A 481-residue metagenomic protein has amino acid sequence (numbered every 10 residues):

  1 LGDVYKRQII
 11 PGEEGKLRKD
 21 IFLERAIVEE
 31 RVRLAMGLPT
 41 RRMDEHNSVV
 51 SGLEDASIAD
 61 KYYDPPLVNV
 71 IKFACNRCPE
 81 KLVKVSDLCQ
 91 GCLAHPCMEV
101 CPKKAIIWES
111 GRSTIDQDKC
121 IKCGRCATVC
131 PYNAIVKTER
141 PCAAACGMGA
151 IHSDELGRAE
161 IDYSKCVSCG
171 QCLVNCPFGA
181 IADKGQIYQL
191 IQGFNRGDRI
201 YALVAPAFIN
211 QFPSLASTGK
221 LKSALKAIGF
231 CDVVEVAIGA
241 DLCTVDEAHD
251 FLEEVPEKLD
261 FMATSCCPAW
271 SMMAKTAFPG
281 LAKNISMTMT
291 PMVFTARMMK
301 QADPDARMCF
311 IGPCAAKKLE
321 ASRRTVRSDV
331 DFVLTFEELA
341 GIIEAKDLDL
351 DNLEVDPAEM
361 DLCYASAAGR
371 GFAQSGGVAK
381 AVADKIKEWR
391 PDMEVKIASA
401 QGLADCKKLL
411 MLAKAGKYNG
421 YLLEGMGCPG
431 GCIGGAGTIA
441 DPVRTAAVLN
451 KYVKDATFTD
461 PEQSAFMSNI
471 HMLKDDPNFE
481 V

Functional and structural regions predicted by a protein language model:
L1-Y5: Short, small-residue-biased leader/transition segments that mark boundaries at the very start of proteins
S57-S86, K103-K104: N-terminal [4Fe-4S]-dependent radical SAM core
E80-K84, S164-C166, D303-I311, L410-P429: Immediate flanking context of iron-sulfur cluster ligation sites
D87-K103, I121-Y132, A143-M148, K165-F178 (+3 more regions): Local cysteine-cluster metal-coordination motifs and their immediate loop/turn environment, predominantly Fe-S cluster
P102-K103, G147, F212-A216, T244-H249 (+5 more regions): Short acidic, glycine/serine/threonine-rich loops at helix termini
Q117-K119, C123-T138, G170-N175, R199-P213 (+2 more regions): Short Fe-S-cluster ligation motifs
D118, Y132-A134, T138-K300: Iron-sulfur-cluster electron-transfer modules
A315-V481: Redox cofactor-anchoring modules in respiratory/redox and cofactor-processing assemblies
